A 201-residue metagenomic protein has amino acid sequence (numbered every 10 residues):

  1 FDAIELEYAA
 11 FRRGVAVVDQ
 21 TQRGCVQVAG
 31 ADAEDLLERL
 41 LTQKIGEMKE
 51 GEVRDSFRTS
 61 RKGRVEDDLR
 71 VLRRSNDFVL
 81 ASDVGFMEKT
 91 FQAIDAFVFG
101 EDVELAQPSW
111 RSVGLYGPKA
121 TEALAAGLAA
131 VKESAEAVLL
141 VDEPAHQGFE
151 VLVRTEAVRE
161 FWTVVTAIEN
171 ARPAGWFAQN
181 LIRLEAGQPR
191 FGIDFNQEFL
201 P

Functional and structural regions predicted by a protein language model:
F1-P201: Basic, glycine/lysine-rich polyanion-binding surfaces/domains
